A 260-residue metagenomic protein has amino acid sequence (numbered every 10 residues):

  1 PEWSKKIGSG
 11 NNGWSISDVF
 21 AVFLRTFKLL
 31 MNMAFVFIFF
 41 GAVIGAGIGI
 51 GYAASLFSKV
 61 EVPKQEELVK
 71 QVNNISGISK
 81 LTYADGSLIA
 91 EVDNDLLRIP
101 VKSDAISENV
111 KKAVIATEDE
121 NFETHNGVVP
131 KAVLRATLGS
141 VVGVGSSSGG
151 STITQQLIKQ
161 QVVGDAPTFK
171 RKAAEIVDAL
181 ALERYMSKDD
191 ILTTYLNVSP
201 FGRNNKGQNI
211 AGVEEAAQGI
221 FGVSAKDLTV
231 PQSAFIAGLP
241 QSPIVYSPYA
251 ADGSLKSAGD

Functional and structural regions predicted by a protein language model:
P1-T82, S140-V141: N-terminal type II signal-anchor transmembrane helix that functions as the membrane-insertion/stop-transfer segment
V62-L68, N94-S103, T117, I176: N-terminal post-signal-peptidase region of extra-cytosolic proteins
I78-I89, I106: A short, well-structured edge-of-sheet supersecondary motif
A90-I99, I115, A136-G139, I244: Acidic/histidine-rich, surface-exposed loop or edge segments in extracytoplasmic proteins
D93-N94, N126-K131, G150, F169-A174: Short, glycine-/polar-rich solvent-exposed loops and beta-turns at beta-strand/coil boundaries
K102-I153, N205-F221, L228-P231: Flexible, acidic/glycine-enriched loop-and-adjacent beta/alpha segments that face the extracytoplasmic/periplasmic side
G149-D260: Non-catalytic, structured segments within soluble enzyme domains
